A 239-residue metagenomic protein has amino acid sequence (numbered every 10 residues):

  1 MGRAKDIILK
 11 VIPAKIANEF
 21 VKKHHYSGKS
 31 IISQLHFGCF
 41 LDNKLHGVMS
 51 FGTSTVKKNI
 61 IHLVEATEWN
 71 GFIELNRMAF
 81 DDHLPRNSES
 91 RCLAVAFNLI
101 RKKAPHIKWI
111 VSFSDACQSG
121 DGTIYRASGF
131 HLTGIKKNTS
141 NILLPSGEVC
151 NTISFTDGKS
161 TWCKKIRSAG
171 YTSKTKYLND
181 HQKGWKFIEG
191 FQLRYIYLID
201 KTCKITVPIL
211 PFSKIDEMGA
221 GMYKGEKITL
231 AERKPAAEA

Functional and structural regions predicted by a protein language model:
M1-I31: Short amphipathic alpha-helix that is part of the acyltransferase structural core
V11, G52-W185, Y197: Acyl-donor binding region in acyl/amide transferases
V21, Q34-T53: Conserved beta-hairpin
S27-G28, G184-K186: Short Gly/Pro-enriched turn/cap motifs at secondary-structure boundaries
S27-L35, C39, V56-N59: An active-site-proximal beta-strand-loop segment
Q34, G190-Y195: Short hydrophobic/aromatic beta-strand or adjacent loop that forms the aromatic wall/cage of a ligand/substrate-binding
R194-T202: Conserved beta strand-loop-helix elements of the APE1-like EEP
V207-A239: Short, cationic low-complexity segments
